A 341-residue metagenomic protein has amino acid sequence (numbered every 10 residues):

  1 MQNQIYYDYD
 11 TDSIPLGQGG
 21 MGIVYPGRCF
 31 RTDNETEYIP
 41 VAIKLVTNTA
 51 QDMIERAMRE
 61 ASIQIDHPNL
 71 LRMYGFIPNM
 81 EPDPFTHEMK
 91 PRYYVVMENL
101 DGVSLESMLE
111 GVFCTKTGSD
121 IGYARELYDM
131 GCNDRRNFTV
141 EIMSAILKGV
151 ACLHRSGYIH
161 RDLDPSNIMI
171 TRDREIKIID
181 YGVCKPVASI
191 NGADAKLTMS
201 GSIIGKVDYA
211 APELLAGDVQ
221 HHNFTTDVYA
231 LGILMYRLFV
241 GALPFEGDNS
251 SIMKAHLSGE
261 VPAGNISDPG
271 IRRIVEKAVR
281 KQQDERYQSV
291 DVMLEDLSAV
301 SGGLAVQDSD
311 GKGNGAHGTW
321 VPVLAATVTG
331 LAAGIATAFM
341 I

Functional and structural regions predicted by a protein language model:
S13-G19, V24: Protein kinase glycine-rich loop
R72-P91: Short beta-strand micro-motifs within the conserved protein kinase catalytic domain, predominantly in the N-lobe
E88-S104, M108, V112: Conserved short submotifs of the Hanks-type protein kinase catalytic core that shape the nucleotide-binding pocket
I142-M143: Activation segment signature within eukaryotic-like protein kinase domains
K148-Y158: Protein kinase catalytic-loop region centered on the HRD/HxD motif
L197-L214: Conserved activation segment of eukaryotic-like protein kinases, specifically the C-terminal portion of the activation
